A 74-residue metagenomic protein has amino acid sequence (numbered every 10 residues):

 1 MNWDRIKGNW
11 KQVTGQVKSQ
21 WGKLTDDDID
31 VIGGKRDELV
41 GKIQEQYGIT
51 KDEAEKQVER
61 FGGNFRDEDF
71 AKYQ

Functional and structural regions predicted by a protein language model:
M1-Q74: Intrinsically disordered, low-complexity, hydrophilic segments
